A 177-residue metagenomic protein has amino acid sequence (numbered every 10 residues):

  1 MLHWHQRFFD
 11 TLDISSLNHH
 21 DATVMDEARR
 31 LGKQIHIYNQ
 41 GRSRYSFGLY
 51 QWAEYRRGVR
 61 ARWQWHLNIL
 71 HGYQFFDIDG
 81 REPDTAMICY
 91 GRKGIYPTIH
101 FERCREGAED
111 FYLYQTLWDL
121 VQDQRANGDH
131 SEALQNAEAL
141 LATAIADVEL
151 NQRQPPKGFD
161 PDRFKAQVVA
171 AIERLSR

Functional and structural regions predicted by a protein language model:
M1, Q74-R177: Catalytic domains of carbohydrate-active enzymes that cleave complex glycans
M1-F75: Catalytic-core regions of glycoside hydrolase
